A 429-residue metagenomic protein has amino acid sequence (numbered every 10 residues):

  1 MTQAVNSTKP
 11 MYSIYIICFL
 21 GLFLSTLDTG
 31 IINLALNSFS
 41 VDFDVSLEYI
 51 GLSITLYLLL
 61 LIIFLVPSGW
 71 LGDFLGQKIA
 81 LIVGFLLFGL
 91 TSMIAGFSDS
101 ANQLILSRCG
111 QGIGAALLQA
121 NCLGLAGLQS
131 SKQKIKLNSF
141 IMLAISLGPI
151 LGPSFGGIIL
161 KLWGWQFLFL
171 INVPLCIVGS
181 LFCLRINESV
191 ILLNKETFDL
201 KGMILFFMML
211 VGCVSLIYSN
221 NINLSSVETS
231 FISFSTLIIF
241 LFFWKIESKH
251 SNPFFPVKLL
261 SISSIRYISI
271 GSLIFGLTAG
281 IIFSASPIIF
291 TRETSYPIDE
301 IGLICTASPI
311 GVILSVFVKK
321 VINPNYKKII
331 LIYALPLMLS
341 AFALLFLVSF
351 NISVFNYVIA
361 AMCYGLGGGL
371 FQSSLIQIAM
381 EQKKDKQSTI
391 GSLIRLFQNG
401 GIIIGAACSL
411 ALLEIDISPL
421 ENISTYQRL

Functional and structural regions predicted by a protein language model:
M1-L27, V41: Cytosolic juxtamembrane N-terminal segment immediately preceding the first transmembrane helix of multi-pass
Y12-L24, I32-L34, L47, E228-T229 (+1 more regions): 12-transmembrane solute porter fold
C18, S25, I54-Y57, L61 (+11 more regions): Structural signature of transmembrane alpha-helices in multi-pass secondary transporters
A35-F64, L106, D299: Extracellular/periplasmic helix-loop-helix junction of adjacent transmembrane segments in MFS-like secondary
F39-S40, L71-G72, F155-W163, I217 (+4 more regions): Interfacial helix-cap and linker-helix signal at transmembrane-aqueous boundaries of multi-pass secondary transporters
T55-G69, Q119-L123, T306-V318: Central cavity-lining transmembrane alpha-helices of secondary-active solute carriers, predominantly the Major
G69-L200, L410: Helix-loop-helix hairpins in multi-pass membrane proteins, especially solute transporters
L162-G271, T278, L303-I304: Hydrophobic transmembrane-helix bundles of small-molecule transporters
